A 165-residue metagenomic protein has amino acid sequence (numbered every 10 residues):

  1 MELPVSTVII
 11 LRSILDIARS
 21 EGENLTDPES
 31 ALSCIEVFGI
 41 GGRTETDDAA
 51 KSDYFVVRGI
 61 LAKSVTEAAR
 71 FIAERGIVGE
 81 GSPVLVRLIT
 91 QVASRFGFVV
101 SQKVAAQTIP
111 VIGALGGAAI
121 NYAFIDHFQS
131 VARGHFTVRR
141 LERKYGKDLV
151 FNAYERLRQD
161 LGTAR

Functional and structural regions predicted by a protein language model:
M1-R165: Alpha-helical membrane association modules
